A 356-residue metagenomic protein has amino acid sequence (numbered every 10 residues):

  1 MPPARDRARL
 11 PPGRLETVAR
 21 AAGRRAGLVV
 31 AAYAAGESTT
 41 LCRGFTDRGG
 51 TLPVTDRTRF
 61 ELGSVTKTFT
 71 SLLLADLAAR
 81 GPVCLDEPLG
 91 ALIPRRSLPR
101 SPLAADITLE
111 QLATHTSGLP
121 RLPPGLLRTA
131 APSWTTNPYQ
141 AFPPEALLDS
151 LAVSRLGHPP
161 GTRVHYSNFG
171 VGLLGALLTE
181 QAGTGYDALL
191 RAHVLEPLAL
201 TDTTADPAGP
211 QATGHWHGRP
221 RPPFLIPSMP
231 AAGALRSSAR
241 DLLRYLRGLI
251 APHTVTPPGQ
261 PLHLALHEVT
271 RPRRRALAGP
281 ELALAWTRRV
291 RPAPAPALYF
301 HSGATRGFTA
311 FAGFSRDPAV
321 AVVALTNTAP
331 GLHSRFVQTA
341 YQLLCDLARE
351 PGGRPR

Functional and structural regions predicted by a protein language model:
P3-L62, P82, A205-P207: Short, conserved catalytic-motif segment at the N-terminal edge
A22-V29, G50-Q111, L156-F169, P230-G233 (+1 more regions): Short active-site loop at a secondary-structure junction that contains or immediately precedes the catalytic residue(s)
A31-Y33, T287, G313, V323: Conserved hydrophobic/aromatic positions in well-ordered beta-strands
T39-C42, H301, A310-A329: Short, well-ordered beta-strand elements
T40-F45, R100-R306: Short, surface-exposed loop or secondary-structure junction motifs that flank catalytic or metal-binding residues
T51-L52, T309-A312, L332-Q338: A short, polar/proline- and glycine-enriched secondary-structure boundary/capping micro-motif
A78, L178, L249, R316 (+1 more regions): Short beta-strand segments enriched in hydrophobic/aromatic residues within well-folded beta-rich domains
P272-P280, R291-P294, T328-R356: Short, gly/Ser/Thr-rich active-site loops of penicillin-recognizing serine hydrolases
